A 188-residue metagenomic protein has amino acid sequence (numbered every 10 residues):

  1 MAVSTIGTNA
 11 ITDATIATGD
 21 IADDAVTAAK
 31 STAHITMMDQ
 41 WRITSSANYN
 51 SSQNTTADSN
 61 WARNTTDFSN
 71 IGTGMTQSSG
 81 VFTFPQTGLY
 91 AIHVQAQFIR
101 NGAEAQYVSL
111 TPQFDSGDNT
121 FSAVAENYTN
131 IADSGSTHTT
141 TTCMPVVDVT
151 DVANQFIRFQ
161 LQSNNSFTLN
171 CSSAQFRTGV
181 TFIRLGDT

Functional and structural regions predicted by a protein language model:
M1-M37: Fibrous stalk/shaft segments of extracellular and virion attachment machinery
D13, D23, Q86-T87, D151: Surface-exposed loops/turns
A28-A105, F114, F167-T188: Terminal (often C-terminal
A91, F156-R158: Short, conserved beta-strand segments of beta-strand-rich sandwich/propeller modules, principally
L110-S116: Conserved aromatic beta-strand anchor motif in extracellular beta-sandwich/beta-rich domains
S122-S134: Solvent-exposed serine/threonine-rich low-complexity stretches and specific carbohydrate-binding patches
A132-F156: Short, surface-exposed tryptophan/glycine-enriched loops that mediate extracellular molecular recognition
Q160-F167: Short beta-strand-plus-loop segments that form exposed binding edges in beta-rich domains
